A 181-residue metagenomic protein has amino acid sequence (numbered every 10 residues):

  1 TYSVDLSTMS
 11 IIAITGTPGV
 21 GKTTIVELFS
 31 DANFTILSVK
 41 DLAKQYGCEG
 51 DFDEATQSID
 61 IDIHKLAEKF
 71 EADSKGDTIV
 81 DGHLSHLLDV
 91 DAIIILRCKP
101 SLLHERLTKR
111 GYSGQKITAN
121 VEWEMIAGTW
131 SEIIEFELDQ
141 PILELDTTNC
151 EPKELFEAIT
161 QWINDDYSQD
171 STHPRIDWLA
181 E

Functional and structural regions predicted by a protein language model:
T8-I11: Pre-Walker A (Motif I) flank of P-loop NTPase domains
I14: Hydrophobic anchor at the beta1->P-loop junction of P-loop NTPases
T17: P-loop (Walker A) phosphate-binding loop of NTP-binding proteins
V20: ATP-binding Walker
T23: Walker A/P-loop
F34-L88: ATP-dependent small-molecule kinase phosphotransfer cores that center on conserved nucleotide phosphate-binding segments
D51, C98-N149, Y167: A glycine- and Lys/Arg-enriched "phosphate-lid" helix/loop adjacent to the NTP-binding pocket of small-molecule kinases
I134-E181: NTP-dependent small-molecule kinase module
